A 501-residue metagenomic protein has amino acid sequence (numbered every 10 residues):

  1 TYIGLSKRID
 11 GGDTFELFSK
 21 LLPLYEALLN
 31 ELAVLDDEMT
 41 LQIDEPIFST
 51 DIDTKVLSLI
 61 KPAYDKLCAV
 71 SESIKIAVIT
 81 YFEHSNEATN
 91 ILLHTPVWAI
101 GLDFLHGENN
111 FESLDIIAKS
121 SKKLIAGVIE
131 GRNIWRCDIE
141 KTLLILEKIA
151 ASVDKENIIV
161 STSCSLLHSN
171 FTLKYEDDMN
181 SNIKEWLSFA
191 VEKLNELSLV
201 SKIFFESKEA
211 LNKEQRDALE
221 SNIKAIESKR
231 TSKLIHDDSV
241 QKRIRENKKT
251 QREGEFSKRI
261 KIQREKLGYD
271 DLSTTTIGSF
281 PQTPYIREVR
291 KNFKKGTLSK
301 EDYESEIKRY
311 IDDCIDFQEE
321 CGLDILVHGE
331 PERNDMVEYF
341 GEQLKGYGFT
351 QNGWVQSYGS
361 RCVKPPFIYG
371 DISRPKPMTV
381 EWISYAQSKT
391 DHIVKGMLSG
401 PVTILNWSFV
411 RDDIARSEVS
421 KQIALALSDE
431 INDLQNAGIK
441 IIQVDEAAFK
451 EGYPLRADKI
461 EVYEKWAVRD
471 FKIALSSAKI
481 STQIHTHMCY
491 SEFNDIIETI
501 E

Functional and structural regions predicted by a protein language model:
T1-E501: Domain-level signal for soluble alpha/beta catalytic cores
